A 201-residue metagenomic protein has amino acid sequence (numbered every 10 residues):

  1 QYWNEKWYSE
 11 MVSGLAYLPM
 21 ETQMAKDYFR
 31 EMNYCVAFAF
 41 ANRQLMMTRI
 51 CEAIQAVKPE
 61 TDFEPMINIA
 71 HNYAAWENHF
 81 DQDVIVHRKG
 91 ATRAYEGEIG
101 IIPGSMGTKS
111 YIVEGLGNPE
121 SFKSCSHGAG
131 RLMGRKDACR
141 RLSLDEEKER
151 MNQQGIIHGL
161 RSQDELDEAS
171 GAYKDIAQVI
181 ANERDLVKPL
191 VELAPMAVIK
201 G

Functional and structural regions predicted by a protein language model:
Q1-G201: Domain-length cofactor-binding catalytic modules of enzymes
